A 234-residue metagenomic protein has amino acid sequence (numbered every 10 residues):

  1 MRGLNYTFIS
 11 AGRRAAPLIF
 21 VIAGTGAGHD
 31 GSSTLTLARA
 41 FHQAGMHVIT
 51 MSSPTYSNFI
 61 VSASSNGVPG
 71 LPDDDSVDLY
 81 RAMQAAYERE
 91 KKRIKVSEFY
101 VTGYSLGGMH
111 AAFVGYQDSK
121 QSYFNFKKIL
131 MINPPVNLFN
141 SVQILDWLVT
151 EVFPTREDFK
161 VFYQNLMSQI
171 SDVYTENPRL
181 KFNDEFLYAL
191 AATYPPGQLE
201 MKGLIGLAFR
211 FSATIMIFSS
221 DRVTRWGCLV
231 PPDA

Functional and structural regions predicted by a protein language model:
R2, I9-S57: Short, surface-exposed "cap/lid" segments of acyl-processing enzymes
A16-F20, E98-Y100, K128: Structural motif
T50-G70: Serine-hydrolase catalytic machinery in alpha/beta-hydrolase-like enzymes
V68-K91: Alpha/beta-hydrolase active-site loop
K92-S105: Alpha/beta-hydrolase fold nucleophile elbow
H110-V114: Hydrolases whose catalytic domains are alpha/beta-hydrolase-1, hotdog thioesterase, or metallo-beta-lactamase-like
Q117-D233: Alpha/beta-hydrolase-fold enzymes
